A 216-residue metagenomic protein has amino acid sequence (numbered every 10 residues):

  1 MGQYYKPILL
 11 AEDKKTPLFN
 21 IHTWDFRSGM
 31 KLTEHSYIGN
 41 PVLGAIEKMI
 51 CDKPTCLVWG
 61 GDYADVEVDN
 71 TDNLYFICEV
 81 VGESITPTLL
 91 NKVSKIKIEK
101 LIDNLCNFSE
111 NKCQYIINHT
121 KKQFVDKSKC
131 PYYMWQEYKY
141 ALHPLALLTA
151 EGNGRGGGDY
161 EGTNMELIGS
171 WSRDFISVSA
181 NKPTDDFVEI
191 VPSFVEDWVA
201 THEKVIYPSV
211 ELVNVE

Functional and structural regions predicted by a protein language model:
M1-D25: Short, extreme N-terminal segment that most often corresponds to the first beta-strand
N20-D25, G29-S36: Catalytic toxin/effector domains delivered as secreted proteins or via bacterial secretion systems
L32-E216: Low-complexity intrinsically disordered segments
